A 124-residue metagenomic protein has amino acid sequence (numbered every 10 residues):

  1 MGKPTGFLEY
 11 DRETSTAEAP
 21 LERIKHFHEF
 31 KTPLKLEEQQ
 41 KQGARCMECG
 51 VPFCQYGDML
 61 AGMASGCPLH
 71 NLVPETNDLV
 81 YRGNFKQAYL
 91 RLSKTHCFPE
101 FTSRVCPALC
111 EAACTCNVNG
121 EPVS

Functional and structural regions predicted by a protein language model:
M1-S124: Ferredoxin-type iron-sulfur electron-transfer modules and their immediate structural context
